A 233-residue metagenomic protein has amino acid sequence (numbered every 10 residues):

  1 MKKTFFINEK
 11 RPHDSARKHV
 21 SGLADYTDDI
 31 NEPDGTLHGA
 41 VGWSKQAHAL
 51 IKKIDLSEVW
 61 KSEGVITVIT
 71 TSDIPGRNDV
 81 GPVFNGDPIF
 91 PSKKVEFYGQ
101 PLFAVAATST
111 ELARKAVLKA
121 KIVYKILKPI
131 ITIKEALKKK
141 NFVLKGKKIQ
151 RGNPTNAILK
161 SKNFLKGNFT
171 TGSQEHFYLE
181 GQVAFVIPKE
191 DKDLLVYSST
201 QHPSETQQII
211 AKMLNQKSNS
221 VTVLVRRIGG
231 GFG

Functional and structural regions predicted by a protein language model:
M1-G146, F164: Flexible, low-hydrophobicity surface segments
E58, Q208-V223: Phosphate/pyrophosphate-binding loops at sites that engage ATP/ADP/AMP, CoA/4′-phosphopantetheine, polyphosphate
T70-T71, S220-R226: Beta-strand segments within the central parallel beta-sheet cores of soluble alpha/beta enzyme folds
I74, T200-P203, R226-G231: Acidic, glycine-rich active-site loops and adjacent beta-strand->loop/helix elements that engage anionic groups
G99-P101, L224-R227: Cysteine-centered functional microenvironments
G152, K192-L194, I228-G233: Helix-loop-helix module between adjacent transmembrane segments
P154-L214: Conserved beta-alpha junction segments in alpha/beta enzyme cores
